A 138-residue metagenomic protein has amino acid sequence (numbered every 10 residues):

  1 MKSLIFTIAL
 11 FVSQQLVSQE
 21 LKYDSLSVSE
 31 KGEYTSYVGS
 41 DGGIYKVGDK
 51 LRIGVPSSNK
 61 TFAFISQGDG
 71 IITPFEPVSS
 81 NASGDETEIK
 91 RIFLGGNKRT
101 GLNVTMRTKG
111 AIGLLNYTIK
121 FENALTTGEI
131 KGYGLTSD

Functional and structural regions predicted by a protein language model:
M1-Y23: Bacterial Sec-dependent N-terminal signal peptides
V17-L51, T126-D138: Sec-dependent signal peptide cleavage junction
K46-G48, A82-G84, R99-N103: Extracytoplasmic
V47-R52, S57-T61, G96: Primarily extracytoplasmic ectodomains and periplasmic/lumenal surface modules that are beta-strand-rich
P56-P74: Short, Lys/Arg- and Gly-enriched loop/turn segments at beta-strand edges
F75-E88: Short coil-to-beta-strand transition motifs
K90-K98: Short, conserved beta-turn/loop elements at beta-strand boundaries and strand-helix junctions
V104, T108-D138: Intrinsically disordered, low-complexity, charged/polar segments
